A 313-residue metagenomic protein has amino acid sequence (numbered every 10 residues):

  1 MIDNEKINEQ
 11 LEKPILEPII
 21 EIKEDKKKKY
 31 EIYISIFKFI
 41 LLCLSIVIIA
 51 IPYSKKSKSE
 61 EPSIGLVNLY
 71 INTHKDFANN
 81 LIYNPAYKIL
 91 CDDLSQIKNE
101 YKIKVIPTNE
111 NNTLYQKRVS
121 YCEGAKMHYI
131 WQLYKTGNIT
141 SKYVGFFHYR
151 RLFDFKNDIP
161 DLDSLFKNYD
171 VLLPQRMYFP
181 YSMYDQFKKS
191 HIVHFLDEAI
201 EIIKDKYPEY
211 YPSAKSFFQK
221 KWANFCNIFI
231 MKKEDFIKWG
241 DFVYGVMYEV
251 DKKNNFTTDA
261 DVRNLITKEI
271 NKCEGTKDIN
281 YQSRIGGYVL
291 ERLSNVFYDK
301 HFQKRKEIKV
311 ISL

Functional and structural regions predicted by a protein language model:
M1-Y33: Short, low-complexity, Lys/Arg-enriched N-terminal segments of secretory-pathway carbohydrate enzymes
N8-E9, P14, F37-L42, V67-L69: Intrinsic-disorder/low-complexity peptide segments enriched for small residues
K23-S59: N-terminal signal-anchor transmembrane helix specifying type II single-pass membrane topology of secretory-pathway
K38-F39, A50-L313: ER/Golgi luminal nucleotide-sugar-dependent glycosyltransferases, focusing on the catalytic module
